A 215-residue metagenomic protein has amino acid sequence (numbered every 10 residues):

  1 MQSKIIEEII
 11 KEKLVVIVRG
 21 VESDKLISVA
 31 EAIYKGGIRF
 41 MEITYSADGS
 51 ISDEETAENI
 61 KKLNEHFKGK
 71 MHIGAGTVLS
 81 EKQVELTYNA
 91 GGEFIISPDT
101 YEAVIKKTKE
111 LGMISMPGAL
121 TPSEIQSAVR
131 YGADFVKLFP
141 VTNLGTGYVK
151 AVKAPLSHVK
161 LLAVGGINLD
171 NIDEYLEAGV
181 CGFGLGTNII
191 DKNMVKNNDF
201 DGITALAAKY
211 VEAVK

Functional and structural regions predicted by a protein language model:
Q2-I5, E22-K25, Y45-E65, E81-E85 (+4 more regions): Active-site-adjacent beta->alpha loops and helix N-cap segments on the catalytic face of soluble alpha/beta enzymes
S3-V18, G36-E42: Generic N-terminal amphipathic, Lys/Arg-enriched alpha-helix
L14-V18, M41-I43, I73-G76, I95-S97 (+4 more regions): Hydrophobic faces of well-ordered beta-strands that scaffold small-molecule active sites in alpha/beta enzyme cores
V16, I33, T87, A128 (+3 more regions): Conserved, mostly hydrophobic/aromatic
D24-E42: N-terminal glycine-rich anion-binding loops that anchor highly charged ligand groups
K35-G36, A90, L111, Y131 (+1 more regions): Structural motif
G36-G37, E65-K70, L156-H158: Short helix-capping segments at alpha-helix termini
